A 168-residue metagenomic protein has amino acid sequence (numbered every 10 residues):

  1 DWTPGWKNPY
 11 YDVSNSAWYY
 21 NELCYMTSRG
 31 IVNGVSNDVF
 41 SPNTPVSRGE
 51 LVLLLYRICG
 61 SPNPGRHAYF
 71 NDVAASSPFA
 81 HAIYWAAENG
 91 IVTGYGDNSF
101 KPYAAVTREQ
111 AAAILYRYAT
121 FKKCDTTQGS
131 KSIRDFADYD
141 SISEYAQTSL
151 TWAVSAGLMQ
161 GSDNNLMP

Functional and structural regions predicted by a protein language model:
D1-Y20, N33-H81, N89-Q110, R117-A146 (+1 more regions): Feature responds to low-complexity, polar/acidic, surface-exposed segments characteristic of secreted/exported proteins
L23-M26, L51, L55, A86 (+1 more regions): A short amphipathic alpha-helical interaction element
S143-S155: Alpha-helical membrane segments in multi-pass integral membrane proteins
